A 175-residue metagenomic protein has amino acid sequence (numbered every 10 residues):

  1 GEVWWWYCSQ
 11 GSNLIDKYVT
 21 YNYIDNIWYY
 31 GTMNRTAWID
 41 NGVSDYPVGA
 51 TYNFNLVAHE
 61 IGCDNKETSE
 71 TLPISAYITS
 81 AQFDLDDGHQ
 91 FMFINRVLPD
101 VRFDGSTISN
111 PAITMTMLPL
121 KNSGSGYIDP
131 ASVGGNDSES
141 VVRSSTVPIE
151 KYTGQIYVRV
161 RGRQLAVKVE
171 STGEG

Functional and structural regions predicted by a protein language model:
G1-G175: Beta-sheet repeat architectures centered on beta-propellers
